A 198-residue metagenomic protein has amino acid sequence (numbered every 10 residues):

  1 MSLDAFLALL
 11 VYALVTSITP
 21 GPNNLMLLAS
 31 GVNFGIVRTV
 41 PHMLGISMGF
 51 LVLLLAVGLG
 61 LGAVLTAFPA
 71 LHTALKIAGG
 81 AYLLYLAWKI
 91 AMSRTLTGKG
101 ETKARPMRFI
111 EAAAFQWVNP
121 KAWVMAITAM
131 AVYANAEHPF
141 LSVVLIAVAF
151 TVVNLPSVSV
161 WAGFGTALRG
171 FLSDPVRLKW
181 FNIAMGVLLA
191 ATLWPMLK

Functional and structural regions predicted by a protein language model:
L3-T73, M125-I146, T151, A162: Juxtamembrane transmembrane-helix termini in multi-pass membrane transport proteins
L14, I18, L51-V52, W88 (+3 more regions): Hydrophobic/aromatic residues within the transmembrane alpha-helices of Major Facilitator Superfamily
G21, G35, N119-P120, D174-P175: Short loop-to-helix capping motifs
L54-G58, W117-I127, V187-K198: Hydrophobic alpha-helical transmembrane segments in multi-pass integral membrane proteins
T66-T95, N154-S157, W161, F171-K198: Selective transmembrane alpha-helices of multi-pass membrane proteins
M92-M107: Flexible cytoplasmic inter-helical loops of multi-pass small-molecule transporters
F109-W117: A short amphipathic helical element positioned immediately N-terminal to and/or at the very start of a transmembrane
